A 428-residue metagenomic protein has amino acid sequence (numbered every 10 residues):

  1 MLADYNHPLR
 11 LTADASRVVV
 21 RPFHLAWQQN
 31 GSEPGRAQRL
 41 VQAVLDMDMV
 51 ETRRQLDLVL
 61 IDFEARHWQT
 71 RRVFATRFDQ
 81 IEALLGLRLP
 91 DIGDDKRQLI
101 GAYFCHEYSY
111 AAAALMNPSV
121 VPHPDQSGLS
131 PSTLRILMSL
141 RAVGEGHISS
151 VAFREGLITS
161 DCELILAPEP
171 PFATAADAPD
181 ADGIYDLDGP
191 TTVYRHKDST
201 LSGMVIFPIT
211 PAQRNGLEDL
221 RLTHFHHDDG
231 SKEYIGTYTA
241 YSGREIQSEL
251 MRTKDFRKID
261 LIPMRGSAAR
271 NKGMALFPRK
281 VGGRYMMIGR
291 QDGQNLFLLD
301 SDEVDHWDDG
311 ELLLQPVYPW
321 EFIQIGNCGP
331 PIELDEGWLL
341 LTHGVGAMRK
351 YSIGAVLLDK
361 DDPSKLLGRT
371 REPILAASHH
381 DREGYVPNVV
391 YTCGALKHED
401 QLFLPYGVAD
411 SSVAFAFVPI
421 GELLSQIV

Functional and structural regions predicted by a protein language model:
M1-L217, H224-G273, R279-I323, E333-Y385 (+1 more regions): Beta-rich carbohydrate-recognition and catalytic domains
A275-R279, C328-P330, T392-K397: Beta-rich, blade/repeat-based domains predominating in secreted/periplasmic proteins but also intracellular
W320-C328, N388-Y391: Donor nucleotide-activated moiety binding/catalytic core segment of transferases that use nucleotide-activated donors
H379-R382, V390-G394: Short glycine-rich, acidic/polar surface loops and turns
C393, H398, F403-D410: Beta-strand-rich recognition/accessory modules
